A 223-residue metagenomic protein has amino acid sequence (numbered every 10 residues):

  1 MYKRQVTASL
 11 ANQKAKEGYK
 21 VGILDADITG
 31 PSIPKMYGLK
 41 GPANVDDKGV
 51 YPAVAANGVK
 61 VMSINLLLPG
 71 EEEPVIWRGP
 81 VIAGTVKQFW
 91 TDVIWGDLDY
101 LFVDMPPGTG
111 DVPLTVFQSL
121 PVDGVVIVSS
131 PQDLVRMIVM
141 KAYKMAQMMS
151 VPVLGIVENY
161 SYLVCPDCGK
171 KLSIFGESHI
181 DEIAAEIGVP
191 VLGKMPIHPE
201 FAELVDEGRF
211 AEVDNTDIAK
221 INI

Functional and structural regions predicted by a protein language model:
M1-Q5: Conserved small/polar residues in nucleotide/adenosyl-binding loops
V6, L10: Hydrophobic positions on the alpha1 helix immediately C-terminal to the Walker A/P-loop
A11, A15, F117: Gly/Ala-rich phosphate-binding loop of Rossmann-like dinucleotide-binding domains, activating on the conserved
Y19-P69, I76, A83: Phosphate-binding loop that captures ATP/GTP phosphates
M62, M105, Q118, L154: Glycine-rich phosphate-binding loops of nucleotide-dependent enzymes
L68-V116: Phosphate-binding/switch loop-helix module in NTP-utilizing enzymes
G96-V103, T109, P121-A142: Conserved Switch II/interswitch segment of TRAFAC-class P-loop GTPases
M145-I223: C-terminal lobe/tail of nucleotide-utilizing enzymes
